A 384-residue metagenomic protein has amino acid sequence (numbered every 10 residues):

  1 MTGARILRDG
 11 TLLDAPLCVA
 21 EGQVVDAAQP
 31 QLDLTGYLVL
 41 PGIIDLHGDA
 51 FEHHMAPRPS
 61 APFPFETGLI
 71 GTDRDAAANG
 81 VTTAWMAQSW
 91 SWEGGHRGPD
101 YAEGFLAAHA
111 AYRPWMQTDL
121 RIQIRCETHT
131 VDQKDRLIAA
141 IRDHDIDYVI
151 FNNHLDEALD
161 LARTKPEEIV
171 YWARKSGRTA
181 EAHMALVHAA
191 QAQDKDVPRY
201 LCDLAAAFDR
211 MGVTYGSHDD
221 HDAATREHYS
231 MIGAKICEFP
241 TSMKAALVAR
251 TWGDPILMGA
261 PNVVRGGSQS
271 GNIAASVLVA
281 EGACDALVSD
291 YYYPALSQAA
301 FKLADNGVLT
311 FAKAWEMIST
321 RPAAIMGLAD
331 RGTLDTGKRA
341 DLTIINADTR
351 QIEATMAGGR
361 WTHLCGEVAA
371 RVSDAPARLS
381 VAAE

Functional and structural regions predicted by a protein language model:
A4, G22, G36, H47 (+9 more regions): Divalent metal-coordination and catalytic microenvironments
A4, G22, T320, A324-I325 (+1 more regions): C-terminal cap of metal-dependent C-N hydrolases
R5-L40: Histidine-rich, glycine-flanked metal-binding segment
L34-F105: Metal-associated gating/positioning segment near the N- to mid-region
S89-D220, D290: Metal-coordinating catalytic core of metallo-dependent amide/deamination hydrolases
I124-D135, D219-A223, H228, I236-E238 (+1 more regions): Active-site glycine- and acidic-residue-rich loops that bind and position anionic ligands or nucleotide-like cofactors
D143-D147, Y229-I236, T251-L257, G282-D285: Glycine-enriched alpha-helix->loop->beta-strand junction motifs that scaffold or abut catalytic
W252-N262, G266-A347: His/Asp/Glu-enriched, well-ordered alpha-helical/loop segment that forms or immediately abuts the divalent-metal
